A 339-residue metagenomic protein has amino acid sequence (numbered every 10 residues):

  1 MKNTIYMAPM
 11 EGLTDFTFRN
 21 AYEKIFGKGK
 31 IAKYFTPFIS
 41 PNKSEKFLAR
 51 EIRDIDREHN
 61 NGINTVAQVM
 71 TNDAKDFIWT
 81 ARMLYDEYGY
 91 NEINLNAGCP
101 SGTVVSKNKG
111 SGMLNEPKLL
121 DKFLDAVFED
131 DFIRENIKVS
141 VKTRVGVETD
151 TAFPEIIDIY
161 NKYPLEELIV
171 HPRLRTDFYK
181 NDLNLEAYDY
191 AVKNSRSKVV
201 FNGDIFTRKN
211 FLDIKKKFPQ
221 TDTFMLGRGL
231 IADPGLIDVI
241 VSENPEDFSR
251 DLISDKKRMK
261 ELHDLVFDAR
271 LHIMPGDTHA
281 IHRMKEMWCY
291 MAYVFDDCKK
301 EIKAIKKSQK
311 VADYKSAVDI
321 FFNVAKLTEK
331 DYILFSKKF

Functional and structural regions predicted by a protein language model:
M1-F339: Flavin-dependent oxidoreductase catalytic cores
